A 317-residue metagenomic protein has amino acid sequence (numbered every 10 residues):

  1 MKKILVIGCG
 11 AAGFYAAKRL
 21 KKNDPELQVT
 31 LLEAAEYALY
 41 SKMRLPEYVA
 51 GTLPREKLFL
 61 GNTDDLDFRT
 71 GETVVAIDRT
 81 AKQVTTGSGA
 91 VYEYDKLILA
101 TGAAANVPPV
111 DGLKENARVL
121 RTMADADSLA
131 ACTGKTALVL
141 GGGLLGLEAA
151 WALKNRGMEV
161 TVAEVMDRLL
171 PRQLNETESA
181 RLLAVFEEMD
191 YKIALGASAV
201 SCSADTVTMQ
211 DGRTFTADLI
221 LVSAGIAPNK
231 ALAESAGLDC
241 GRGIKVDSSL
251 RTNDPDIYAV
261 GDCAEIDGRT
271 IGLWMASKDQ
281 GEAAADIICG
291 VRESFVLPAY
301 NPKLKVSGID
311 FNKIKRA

Functional and structural regions predicted by a protein language model:
K2, C9, C263-A317: Mid-to-C-terminal Rossmann-like scaffold of FAD/NAD(P)H-dependent oxidoreductases
K2-D67, A152-Q173: Beta1-alpha1 glycine-rich phosphate/pyrophosphate-binding loop at the start of Rossmann-like nucleotide-binding domains
I7, Y92-G102, A217-G225, G281: Short hydrophobic core segments
D65-D78, M189-A199: A conserved beta-strand/loop element that lines the FAD pocket in flavoprotein oxidoreductases
I77-V91, C202-T214: Conserved beta-strand-loop-beta-strand element in the redox core of flavoprotein oxidoreductases
L99-R156: Glycine-rich dinucleotide-binding loop and its adjacent helix/turn
E115-G134, D205-T208, T214-D286: FAD-site-proximal beta/loop scaffold in flavoenzymes
T136, A149-V200, S277, F295-F311: Rossmann-like dinucleotide-binding cores of NAD(P)H-dependent redox enzymes
